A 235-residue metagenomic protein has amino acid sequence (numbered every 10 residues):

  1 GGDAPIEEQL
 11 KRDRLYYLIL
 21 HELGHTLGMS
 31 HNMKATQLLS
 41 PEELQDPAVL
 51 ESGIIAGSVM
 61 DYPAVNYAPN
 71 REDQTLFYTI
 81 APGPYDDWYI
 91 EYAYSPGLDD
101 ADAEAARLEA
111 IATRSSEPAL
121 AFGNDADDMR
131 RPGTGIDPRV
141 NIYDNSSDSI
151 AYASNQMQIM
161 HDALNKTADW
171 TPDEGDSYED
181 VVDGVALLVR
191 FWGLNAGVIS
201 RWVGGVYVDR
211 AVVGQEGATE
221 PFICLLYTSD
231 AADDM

Functional and structural regions predicted by a protein language model:
D3-L18: Short pre-active-site segment immediately N-terminal to the catalytic Zn-binding motif
E7, T36, E42-S229: Conserved catalytic/binding loops enriched for acidic/polar residues
K11, M29, L38: Active-site and adjacent substrate-binding regions of carbohydrate-active enzymes
Y17-H31: Active-site recognition of the HExxH zinc-binding catalytic motif
D230-M235: A short, hydrophobic C-terminal helix/tail in secreted or cell-surface proteins
